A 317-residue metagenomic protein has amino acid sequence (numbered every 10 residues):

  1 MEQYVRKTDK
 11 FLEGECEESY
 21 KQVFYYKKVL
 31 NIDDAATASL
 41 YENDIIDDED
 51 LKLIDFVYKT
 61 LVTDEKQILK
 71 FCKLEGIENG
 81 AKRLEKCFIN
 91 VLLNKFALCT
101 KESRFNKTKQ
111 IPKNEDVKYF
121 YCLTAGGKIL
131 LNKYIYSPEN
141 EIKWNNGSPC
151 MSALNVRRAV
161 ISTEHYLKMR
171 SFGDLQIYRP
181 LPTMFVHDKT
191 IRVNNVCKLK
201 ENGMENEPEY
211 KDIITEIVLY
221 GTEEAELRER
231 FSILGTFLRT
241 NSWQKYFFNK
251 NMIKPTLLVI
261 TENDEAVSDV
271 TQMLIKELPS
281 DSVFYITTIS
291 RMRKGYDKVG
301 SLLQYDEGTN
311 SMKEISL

Functional and structural regions predicted by a protein language model:
M1-S137: Nuclease-adjacent, charged terminal/linker segments that flank catalytic cores
I45, I54, F248-L317: Non-catalytic C-terminal interaction segments of nucleic acid-processing enzymes
L61, A125, L219, T261-N263: Short, flexible loop/turn elements at secondary-structure junctions
Q67, N90, I161-K168, I233 (+1 more regions): Amphipathic alpha-helical segments that form well-ordered structural scaffolds and often line/cohere around active
I129-F172: Amphipathic alpha-helical dimerization/coiled-coil segments that flank or bridge DNA-binding/regulatory modules
L154-V156, S162-Y210, L219-E223, E229: Active-site metal-binding core of divalent-cation-utilizing nuclease and nuclease-like domains
K168-M169, E226-T256: Acidic, metal/cofactor-coordinating or nucleic-acid-engaging core segments within structured domains
L175, N195-L199, Y210-T215, N251-T261 (+1 more regions): Hydrophobic beta-strand segments of well-ordered beta-sheets in folded domains
